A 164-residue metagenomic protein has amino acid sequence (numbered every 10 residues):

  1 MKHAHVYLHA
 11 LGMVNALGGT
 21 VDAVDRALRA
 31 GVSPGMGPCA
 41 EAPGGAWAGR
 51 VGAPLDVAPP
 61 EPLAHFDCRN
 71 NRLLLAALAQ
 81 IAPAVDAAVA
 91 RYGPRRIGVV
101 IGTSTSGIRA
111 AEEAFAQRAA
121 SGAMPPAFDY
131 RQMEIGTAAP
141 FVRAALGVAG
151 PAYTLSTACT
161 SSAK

Functional and structural regions predicted by a protein language model:
M1-A152: Conserved "HGTGT" condensation-loop signature of ketosynthase/thiolase-family condensing enzymes that catalyze
T154-S156: Compositionally biased, intrinsically disordered linkers/stalks adjacent to structured regions
C159: Glycine-rich, Trp-frequent "lid" loop and neighboring beta-strands that shape and gate the flavin cofactor pocket
S162: Short conserved active-site loop signatures built around small residues
